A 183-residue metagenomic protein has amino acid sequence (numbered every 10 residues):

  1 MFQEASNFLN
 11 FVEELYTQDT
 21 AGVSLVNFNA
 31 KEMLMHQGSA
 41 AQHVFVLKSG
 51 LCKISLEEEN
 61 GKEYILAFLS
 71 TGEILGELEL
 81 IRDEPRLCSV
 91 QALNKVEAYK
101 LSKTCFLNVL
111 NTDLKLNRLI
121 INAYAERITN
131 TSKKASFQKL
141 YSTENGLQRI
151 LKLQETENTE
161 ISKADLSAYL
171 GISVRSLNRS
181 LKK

Functional and structural regions predicted by a protein language model:
M1-A30, E79-L80: Cyclic nucleotide-binding regulatory module and flanking cytosolic helices
L25, V44, F68, K100 (+1 more regions): Short aromatic/basic micro-patch
A30, S70-T71, S102, Y124 (+1 more regions): A secondary-structure boundary/capping signal
E32-N94: Cyclic nucleotide-binding regulatory domains
E58, L78-E79, S102, L110-D113: Short, flexible helix/strand-to-coil boundary loops that buttress conserved ligand/catalytic motifs in alpha/beta
R86, T104-S142, G146: A small-molecule sensor/coupling module
K95-L101, C105: A short hydrophobic beta-strand segment most commonly corresponding to one strand of the jelly-roll/cupin
Y141-K183: Phosphate-/nucleic-acid-contacting segments
